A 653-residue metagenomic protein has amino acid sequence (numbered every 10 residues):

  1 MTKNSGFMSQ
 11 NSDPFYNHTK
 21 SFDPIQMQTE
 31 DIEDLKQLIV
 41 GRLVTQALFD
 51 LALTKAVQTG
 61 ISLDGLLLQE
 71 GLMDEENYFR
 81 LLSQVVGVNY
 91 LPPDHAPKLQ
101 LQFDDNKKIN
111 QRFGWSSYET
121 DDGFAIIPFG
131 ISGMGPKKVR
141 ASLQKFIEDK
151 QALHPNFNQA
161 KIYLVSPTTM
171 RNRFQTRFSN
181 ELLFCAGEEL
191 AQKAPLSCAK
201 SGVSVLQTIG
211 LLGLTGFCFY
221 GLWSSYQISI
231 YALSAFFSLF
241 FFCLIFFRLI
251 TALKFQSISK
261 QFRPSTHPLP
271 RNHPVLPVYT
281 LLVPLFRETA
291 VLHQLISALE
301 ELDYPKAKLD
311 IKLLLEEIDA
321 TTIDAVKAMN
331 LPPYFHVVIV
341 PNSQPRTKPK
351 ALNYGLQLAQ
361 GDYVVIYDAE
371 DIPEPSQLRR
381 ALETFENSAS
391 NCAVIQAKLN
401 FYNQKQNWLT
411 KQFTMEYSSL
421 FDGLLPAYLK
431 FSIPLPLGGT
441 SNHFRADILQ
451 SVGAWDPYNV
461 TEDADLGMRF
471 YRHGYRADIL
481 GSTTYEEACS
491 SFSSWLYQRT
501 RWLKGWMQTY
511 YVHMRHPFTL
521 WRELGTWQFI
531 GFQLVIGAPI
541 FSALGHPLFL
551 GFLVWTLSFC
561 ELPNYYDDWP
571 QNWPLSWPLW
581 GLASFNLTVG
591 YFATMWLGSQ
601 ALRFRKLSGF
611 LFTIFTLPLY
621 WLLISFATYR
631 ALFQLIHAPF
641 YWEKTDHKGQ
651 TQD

Functional and structural regions predicted by a protein language model:
L67, A328-Q357, P375-V460, F492 (+1 more regions): Long helical/loop segments within the catalytic core of UDP-sugar-dependent glycosyltransferases, especially the large
L68-A152: Polyanionic, low-complexity intrinsically disordered segments
Y220-R248, K254-R271, L534-H637: Membrane-embedded multi-pass helical conduit in multi-pass membrane proteins, especially envelope-biosynthetic
F246-L281, L285-K308: N-terminal signal-anchor transmembrane helix
E300-S343: Acidic donor-binding segment of Leloir-type glycosyltransferases
V364: Short aromatic/hydrophobic "clamp" motif used to bind/position activated sugar donors
D368-I372, Y458, F470: The conserved acidic donor/metal-binding loop of glycosyltransferases
G467-Y485: Catalytic donor-sugar/metal-binding loop of nucleotide-sugar-dependent glycosyltransferases
